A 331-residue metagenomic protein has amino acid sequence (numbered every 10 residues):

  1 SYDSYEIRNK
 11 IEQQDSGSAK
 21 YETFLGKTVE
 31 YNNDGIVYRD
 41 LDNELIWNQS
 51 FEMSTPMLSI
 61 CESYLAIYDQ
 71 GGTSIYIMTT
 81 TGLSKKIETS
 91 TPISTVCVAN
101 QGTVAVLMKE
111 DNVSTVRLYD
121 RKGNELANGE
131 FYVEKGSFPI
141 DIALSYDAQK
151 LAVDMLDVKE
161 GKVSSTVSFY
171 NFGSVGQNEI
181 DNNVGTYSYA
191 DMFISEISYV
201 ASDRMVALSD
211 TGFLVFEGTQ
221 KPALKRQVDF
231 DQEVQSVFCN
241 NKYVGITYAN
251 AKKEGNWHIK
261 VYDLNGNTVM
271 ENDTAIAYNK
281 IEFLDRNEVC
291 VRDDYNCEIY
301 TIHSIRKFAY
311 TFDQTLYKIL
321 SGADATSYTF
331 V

Functional and structural regions predicted by a protein language model:
S1-T73, I77, K85: N-terminal "mature head" segments of proteins
Y2-Q13, N43-S50, T81-E88, E125-Y132 (+4 more regions): A short beta-strand motif characteristic of beta-propeller blades
Q13-E22, F51-S63, T91-G102, K135-L144 (+4 more regions): Repeated scaffold domains used in trafficking and secretory/extracellular systems, primarily beta-propellers
T28, L65, T103-A105, A148-L151 (+4 more regions): Hydrophobic beta-strand positions that form the internal "hydrophobic ladder" of WD40/Gbeta-like beta-propeller blades
Y31, Y68, V106-K109, V153-D154 (+4 more regions): Residue-level marker for isolated small/hydroxyl-bearing positions within beta-strands of beta-sheet-rich domains
D34-V37, T73-I77, N112-L118, K159-N171 (+4 more regions): Structural motif
W47-G161: Non-cytosolic head/periplasmic domains of membrane-anchored proteins
G136-K260: Acidic, serine/threonine- and glycine-rich low-complexity intrinsically disordered segments that serve as flexible
